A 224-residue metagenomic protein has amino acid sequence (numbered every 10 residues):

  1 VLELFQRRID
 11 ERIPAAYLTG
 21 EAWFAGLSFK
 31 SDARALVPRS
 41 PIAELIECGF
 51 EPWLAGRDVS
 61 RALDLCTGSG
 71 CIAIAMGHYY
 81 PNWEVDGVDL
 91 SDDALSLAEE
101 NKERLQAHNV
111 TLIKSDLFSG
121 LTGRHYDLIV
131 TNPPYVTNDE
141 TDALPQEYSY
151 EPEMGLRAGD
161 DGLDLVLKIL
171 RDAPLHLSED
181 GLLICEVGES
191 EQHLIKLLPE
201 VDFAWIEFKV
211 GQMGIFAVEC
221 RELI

Functional and structural regions predicted by a protein language model:
L2-Y80, L90-L97: SAM-dependent Rossmann-like transferase core, predominantly class I methyltransferases with a strong bias toward
N82-E84, V88-I224: S-adenosylmethionine
